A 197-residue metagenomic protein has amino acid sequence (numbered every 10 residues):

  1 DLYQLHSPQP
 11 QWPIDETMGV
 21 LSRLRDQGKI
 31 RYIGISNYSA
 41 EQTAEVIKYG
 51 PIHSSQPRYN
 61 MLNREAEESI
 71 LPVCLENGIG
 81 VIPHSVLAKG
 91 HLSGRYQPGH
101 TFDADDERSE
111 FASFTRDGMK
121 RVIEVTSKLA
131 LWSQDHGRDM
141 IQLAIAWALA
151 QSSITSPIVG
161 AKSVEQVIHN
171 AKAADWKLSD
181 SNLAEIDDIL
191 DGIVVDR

Functional and structural regions predicted by a protein language model:
L2-Y3: Acidic/hydrophobic-patterned starts of short beta strands in beta-sheet-rich repeat architectures
P8-I193: Beta/alpha (TIM)-barrel catalytic core signal, keyed to glycine-rich beta->alpha loops juxtaposed to Asp/Glu that bind
D196: Substrate/cofactor-recognition hotspot
